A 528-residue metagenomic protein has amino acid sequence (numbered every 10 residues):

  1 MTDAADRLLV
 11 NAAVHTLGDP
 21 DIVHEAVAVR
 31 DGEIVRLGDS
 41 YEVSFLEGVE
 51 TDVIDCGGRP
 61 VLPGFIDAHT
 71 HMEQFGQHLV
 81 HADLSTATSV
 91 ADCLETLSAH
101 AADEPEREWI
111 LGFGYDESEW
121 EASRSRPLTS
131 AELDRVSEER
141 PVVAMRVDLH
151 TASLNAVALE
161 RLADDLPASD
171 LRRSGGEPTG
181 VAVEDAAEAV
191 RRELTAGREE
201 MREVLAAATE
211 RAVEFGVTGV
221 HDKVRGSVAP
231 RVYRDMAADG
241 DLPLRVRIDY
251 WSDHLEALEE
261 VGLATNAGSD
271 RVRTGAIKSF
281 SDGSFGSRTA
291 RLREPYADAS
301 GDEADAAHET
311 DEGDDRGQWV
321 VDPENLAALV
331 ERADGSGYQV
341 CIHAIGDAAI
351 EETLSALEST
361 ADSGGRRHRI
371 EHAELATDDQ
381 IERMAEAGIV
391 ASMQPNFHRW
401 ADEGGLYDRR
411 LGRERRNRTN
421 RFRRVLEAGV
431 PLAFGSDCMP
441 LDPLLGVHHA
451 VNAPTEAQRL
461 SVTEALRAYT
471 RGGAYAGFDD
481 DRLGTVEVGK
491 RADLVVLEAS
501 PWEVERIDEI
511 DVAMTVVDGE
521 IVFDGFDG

Functional and structural regions predicted by a protein language model:
M1-E25, V29-D31, G38-S40, L46 (+6 more regions): Active-site microenvironment of metallo-dependent hydrolases
A4-N11, H15-V261, S287-R288, E294 (+3 more regions): Divalent metal-binding segments
G58, N155, G216, T274 (+8 more regions): Conserved, mostly hydrophobic/aromatic
H71, V272-T289, I389-R399: Non-cysteine beta-strand/loop elements that form the S-adenosyl-L-methionine
W109, P141, G219, P243-R247 (+5 more regions): Structural preference for beta-strand elements that scaffold enzyme active sites
L149, R225, D249-D253, I277-F280 (+4 more regions): Active-site beta-loop-alpha junctions enriched in small/polar residues
E203, V330-C341, A348-I350, L354-H368 (+1 more regions): His/Asp/Glu-enriched, well-ordered alpha-helical/loop segment that forms or immediately abuts the divalent-metal
P243-K278, R367-D378, G404-A428: Phosphate/diphosphate-binding loops
